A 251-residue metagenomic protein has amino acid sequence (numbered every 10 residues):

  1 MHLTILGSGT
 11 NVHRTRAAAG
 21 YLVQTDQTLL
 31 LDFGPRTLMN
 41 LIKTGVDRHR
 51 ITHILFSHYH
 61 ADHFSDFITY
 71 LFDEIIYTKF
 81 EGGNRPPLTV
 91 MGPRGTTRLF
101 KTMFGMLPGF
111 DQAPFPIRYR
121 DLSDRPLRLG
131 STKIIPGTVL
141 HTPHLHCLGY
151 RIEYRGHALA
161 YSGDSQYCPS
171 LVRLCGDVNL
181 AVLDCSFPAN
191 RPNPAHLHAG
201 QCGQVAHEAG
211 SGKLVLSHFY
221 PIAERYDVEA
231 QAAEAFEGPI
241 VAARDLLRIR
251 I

Functional and structural regions predicted by a protein language model:
M1-A160, Q166, E229-I251: Binuclear metal-dependent hydrolase catalytic cores
Q166-R250: Cap/insert and terminal regions of metallo-dependent hydrolase folds
